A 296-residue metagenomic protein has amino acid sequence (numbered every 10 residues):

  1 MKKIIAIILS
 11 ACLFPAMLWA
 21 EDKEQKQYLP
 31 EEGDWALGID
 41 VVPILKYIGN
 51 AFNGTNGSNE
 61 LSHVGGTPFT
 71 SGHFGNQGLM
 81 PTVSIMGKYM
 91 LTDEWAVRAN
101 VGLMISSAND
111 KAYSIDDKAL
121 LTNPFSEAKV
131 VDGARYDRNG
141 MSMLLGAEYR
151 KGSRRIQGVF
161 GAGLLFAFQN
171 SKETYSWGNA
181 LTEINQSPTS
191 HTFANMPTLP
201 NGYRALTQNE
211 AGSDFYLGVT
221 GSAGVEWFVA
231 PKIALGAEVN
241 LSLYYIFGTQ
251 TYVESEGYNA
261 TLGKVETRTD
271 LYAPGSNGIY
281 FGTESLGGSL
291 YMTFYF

Functional and structural regions predicted by a protein language model:
K3, E31-G33, D93, G152-G158 (+1 more regions): Short coil turns and loop connectors of transmembrane beta-barrels in diderm outer membranes and organellar homologs
A20-T92, V97-N100, G278-F296: Short glycine/proline- and aromatic-enriched beta-strand/turn motifs that initiate or cap beta-hairpins
A36, M90, A96, Q157-V159 (+3 more regions): Membrane-spanning beta-strand positions in outer-membrane beta-barrel proteins
L37-L45, A99-I105, F160-F168, V225 (+1 more regions): Transmembrane beta-barrel strands of outer-membrane/channel proteins
K46-F52, S107-A112, Q169-Y175, I246-S255: Outer-membrane beta-barrel proteins
V64-H73, S126-Y136, E148, A205-A211 (+1 more regions): Extracellular loop and loop/strand-boundary signature of outer-membrane beta-barrel proteins
M86-N201, G212, V219, G288-F296: Gram-negative (and chloroplast) outer-membrane scaffold detector with strong preference for beta-barrel transmembrane
G224, A230-F296: Predominantly the C-terminal beta-signal and adjacent terminal strand-loop region of outer-membrane beta-barrel
